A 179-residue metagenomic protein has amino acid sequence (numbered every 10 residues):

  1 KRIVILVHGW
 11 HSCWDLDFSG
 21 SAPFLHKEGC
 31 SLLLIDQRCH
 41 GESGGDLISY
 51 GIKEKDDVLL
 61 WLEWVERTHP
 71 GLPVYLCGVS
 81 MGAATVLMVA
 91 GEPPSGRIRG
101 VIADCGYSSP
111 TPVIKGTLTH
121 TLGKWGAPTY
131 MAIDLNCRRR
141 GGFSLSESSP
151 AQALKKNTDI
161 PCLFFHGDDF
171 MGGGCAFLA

Functional and structural regions predicted by a protein language model:
R2-G9: Short beta-strand element of the alpha/beta-hydrolase
W10-F24, Q37: The serine-hydrolase catalytic nucleophile loop
F24-G44: Conserved alpha/beta-hydrolase
I48-H69: Alpha/beta-hydrolase active-site loop
H69-S80: Alpha/beta-hydrolase fold nucleophile elbow
M88-S146, K155: Hydrolase active-site cap/lid region
N157-T158, L163-H166: Short beta-strand/loop motif that positions the catalytic acidic residue of the alpha/beta-hydrolase fold
M171-L178: Conserved alpha/beta-hydrolase "acid-adjacent" motif
